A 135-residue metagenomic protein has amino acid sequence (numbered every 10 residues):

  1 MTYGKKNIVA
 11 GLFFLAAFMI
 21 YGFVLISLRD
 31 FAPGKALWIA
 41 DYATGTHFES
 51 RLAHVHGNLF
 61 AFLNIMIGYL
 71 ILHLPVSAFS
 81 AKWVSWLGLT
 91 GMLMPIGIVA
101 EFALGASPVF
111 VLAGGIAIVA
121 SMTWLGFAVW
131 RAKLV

Functional and structural regions predicted by a protein language model:
T2-H54, N58-V135: Polytopic transmembrane helical bundles with strong interfacial aromatic enrichment
